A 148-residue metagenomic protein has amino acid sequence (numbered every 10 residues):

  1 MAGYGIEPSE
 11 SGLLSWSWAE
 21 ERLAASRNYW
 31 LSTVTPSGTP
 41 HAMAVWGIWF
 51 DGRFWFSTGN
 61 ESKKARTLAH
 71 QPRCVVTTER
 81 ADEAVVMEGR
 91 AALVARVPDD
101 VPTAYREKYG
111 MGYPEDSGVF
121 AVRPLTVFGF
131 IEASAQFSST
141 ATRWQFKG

Functional and structural regions predicted by a protein language model:
M1-L14, A81-G148: Charged, gly/pro-rich active-site loop segments
G3-T35: Short, conserved active-site entrance elements at the starts or edges of catalytic domains
S15-W18, H41-M43, E61, E107: A generic local structural motif
A19-E20, A65, G110: Short amphipathic alpha-helical segments and helix-helix/interface helices
E21, S37, E79-A81, G112: Generic marker of residues within folded, mature protein domains
L23-A24, A69-H70, R106: Alpha-helix boundary recognition
S26-N60, R66-L68, C74-T78, V86-R90: Short beta-strand segments
A65, Q71, P98-P102: Generic internal hydrophobic packing segments that stabilize the cores of diverse globular domains
